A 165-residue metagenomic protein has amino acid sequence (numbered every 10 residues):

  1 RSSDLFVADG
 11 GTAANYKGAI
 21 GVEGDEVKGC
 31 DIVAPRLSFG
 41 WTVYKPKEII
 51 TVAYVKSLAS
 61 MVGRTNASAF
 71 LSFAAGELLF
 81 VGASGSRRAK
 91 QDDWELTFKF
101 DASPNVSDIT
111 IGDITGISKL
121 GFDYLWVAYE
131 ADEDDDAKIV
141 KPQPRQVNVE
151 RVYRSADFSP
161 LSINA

Functional and structural regions predicted by a protein language model:
R1-A165: Compositionally biased, intrinsically disordered low-complexity segments enriched in polar/Pro/Gly and often Gln
